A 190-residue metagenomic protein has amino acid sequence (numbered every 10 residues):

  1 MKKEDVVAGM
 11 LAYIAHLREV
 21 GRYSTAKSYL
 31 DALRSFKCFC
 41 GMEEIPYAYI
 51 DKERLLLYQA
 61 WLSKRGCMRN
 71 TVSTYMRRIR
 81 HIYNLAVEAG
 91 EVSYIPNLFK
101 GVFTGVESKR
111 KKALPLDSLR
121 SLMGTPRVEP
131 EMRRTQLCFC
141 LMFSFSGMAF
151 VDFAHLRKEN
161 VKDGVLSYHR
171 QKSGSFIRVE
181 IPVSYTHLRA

Functional and structural regions predicted by a protein language model:
M1-E4, E19: N-terminal helical hairpins
L11-S24, L33-R110, T125: N-terminal core-binding DNA-recognition domain of tyrosine recombinases/integrases
R65-C67, Q136, S167-Q171: Glycine- and acidic
N84-V92, M142-D163: Short, charged phosphate-coordinating catalytic segments
L98-F150, A154: Basic, Lys/Arg- and aromatic-enriched nucleic-acid-binding interface segment
T104, D163-Y185: Basic, Lys/Arg-rich DNA-contacting stretches centered on the C-terminal catalytic core of tyrosine recombinase systems
T186-A190: Conserved small/polar residues in nucleotide/adenosyl-binding loops
